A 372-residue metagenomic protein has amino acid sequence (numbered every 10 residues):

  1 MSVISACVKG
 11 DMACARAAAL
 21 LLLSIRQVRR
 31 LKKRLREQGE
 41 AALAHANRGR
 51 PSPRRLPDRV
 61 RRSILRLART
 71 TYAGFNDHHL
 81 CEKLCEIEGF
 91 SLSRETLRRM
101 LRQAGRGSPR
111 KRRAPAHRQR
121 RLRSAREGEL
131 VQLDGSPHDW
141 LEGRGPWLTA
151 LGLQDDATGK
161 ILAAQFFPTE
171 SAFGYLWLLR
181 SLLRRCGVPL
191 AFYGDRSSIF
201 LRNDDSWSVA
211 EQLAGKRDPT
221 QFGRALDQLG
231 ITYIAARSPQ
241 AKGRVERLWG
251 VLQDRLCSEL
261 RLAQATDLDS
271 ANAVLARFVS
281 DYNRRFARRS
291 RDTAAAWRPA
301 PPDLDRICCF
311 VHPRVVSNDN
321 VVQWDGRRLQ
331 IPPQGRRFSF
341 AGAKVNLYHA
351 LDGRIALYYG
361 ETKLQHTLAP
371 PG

Functional and structural regions predicted by a protein language model:
M1-M12, R61-T71: Short, amphipathic alpha-helical "recognition" segments used to contact nucleic acids or chromatin
C14-L21, L80, L84: Short alpha-helical "recognition helix" segments of helix-turn-helix
R26-R29, E95: Key DNA-contact positions within bacterial/archaeal DNA-binding proteins
G39-D139, V209-R217, T293-L304: Basic, flexible linker segments flanking DNA-binding modules in nucleic acid-interacting mobile-element proteins
R59, F90, R102-I161, P168-L190 (+2 more regions): Mobile-element integrase/transposase regions, centering on the N-terminal DNA-binding/Zn-coordinating module
L183-A214, R237-P239, A295: Acidic/histidine-rich, metal-coordinating catalytic segments
G215, Q221-R291, A296-I307, N346: Charged alpha-helix within mobile-element recombinases
V279-G372: C-terminal, beta-rich DNA-binding module of retroviral/retroelements integrases
